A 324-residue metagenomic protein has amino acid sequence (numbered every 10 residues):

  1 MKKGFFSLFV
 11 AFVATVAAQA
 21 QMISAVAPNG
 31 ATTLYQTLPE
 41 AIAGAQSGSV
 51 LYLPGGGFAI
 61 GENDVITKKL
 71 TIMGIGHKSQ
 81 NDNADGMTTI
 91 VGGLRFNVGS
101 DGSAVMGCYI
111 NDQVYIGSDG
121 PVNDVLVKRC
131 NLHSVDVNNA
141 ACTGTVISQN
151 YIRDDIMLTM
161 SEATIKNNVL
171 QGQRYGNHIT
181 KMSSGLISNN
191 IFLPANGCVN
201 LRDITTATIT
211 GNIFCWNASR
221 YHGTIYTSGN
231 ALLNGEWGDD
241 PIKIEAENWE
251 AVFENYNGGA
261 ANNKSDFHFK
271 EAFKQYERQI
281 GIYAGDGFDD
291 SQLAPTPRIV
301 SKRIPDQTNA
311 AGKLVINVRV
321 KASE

Functional and structural regions predicted by a protein language model:
M1-I23: Bacterial Sec-dependent N-terminal signal peptides
G30, L34, S47-T71, I75-D85: N-terminal extracellular ligand-recognition/capping segment immediately after the signal peptide
L51-L53, T71-I75, S103-G107, V125-C130 (+3 more regions): Well-ordered beta-strand segments characteristic of repetitive beta-sheet solenoids
G56-A59, G76-Q80, N217-R220, W237-G238 (+2 more regions): Acidic glycine-/aspartate-rich tracts in secreted/extracellular proteins
K69-G117, V135: Right-handed parallel beta-helix/beta-spiral solenoid domain characteristic of secreted/periplasmic
I116-D119, V135-A140, G144-A261: Predominantly extracellular beta-rich ligand-binding scaffolds that present long acidic/polar faces for carbohydrate
D239-L293: C-terminal accessory segments
R278-L314, K321: Short, compositionally biased P/S/T/A/G/V-rich stretches that sit at domain boundaries
